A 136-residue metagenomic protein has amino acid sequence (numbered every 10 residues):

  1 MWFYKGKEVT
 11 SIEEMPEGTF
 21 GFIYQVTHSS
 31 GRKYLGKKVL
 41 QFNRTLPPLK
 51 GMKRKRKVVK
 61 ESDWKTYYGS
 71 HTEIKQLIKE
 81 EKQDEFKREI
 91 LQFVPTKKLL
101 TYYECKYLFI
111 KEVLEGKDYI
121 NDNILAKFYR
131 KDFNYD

Functional and structural regions predicted by a protein language model:
M1-D136: Structure-specific nucleic-acid interaction/processing domains
